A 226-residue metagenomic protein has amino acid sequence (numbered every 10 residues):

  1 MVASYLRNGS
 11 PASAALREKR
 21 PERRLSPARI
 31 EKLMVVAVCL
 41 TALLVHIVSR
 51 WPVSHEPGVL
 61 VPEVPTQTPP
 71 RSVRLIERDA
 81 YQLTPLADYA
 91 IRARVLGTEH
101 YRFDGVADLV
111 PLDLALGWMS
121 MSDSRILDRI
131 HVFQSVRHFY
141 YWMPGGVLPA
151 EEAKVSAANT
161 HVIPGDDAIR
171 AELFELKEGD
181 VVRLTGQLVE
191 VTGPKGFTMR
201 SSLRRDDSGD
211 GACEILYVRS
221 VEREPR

Functional and structural regions predicted by a protein language model:
V2-R226: OB-fold and OB-like single-stranded nucleic-acid-recognition modules and their adjacent interaction interfaces
